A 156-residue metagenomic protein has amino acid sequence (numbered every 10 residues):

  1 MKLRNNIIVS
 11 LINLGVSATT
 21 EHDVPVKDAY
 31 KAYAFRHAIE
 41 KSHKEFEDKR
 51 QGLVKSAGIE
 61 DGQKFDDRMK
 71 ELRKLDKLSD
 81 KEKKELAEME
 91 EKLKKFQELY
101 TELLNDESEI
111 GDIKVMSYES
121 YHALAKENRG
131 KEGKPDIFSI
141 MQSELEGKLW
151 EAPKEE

Functional and structural regions predicted by a protein language model:
M1-E156: A composition-driven surface/loop motif
